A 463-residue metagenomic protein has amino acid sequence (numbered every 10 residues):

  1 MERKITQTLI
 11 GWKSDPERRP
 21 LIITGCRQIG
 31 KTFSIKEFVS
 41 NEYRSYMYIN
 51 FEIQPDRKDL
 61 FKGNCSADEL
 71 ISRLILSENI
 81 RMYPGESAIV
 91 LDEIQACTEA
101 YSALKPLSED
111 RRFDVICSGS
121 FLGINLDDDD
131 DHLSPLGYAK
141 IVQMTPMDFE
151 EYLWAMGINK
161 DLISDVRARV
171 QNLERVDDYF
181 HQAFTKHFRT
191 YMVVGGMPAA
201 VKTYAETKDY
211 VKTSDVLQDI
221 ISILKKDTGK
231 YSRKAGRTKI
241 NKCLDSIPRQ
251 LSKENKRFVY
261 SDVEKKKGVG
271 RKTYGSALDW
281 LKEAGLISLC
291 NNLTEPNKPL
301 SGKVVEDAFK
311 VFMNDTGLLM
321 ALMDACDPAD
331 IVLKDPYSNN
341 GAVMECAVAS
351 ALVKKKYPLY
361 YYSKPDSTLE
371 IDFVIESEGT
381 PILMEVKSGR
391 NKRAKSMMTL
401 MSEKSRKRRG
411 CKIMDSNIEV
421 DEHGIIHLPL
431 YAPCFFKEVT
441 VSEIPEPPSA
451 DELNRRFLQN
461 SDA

Functional and structural regions predicted by a protein language model:
M1-S14: N-terminal pre-Walker A segment at the start of P-loop NTPase domains
K31: Conserved lysine of the Walker
S34, F38: Hydrophobic positions on the alpha1 helix immediately C-terminal to the Walker A/P-loop
I53-G85: Short glycine-rich substrate-engagement loop in P-loop NTPases that contacts/grips substrate
V90, D114-S120, Q143: Structural recognition of the conserved hydrophobic beta-strand(s) that form the central parallel beta-sheet of P-loop
V115, V348, L352, I371-R390 (+1 more regions): Conserved catalytic cores of phosphodiester-cleaving nucleases, focusing on short active-site segments
L126-S252: Interdomain motor-coupling "hinge/lid" segment immediately C-terminal to the ATP-binding subdomain of NTP-driven enzymes
K202-E370, V374-I375: Accessory nucleic acid-recognition modules appended to NTPase machines
